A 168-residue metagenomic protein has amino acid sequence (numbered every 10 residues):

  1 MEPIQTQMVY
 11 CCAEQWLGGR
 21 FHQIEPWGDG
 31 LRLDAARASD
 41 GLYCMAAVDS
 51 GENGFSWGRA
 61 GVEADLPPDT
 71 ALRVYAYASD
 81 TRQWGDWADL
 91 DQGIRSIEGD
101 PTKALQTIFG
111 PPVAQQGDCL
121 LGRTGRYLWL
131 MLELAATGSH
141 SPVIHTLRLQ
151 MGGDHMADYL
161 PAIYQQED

Functional and structural regions predicted by a protein language model:
M1-D168: Beta-strand-rich ligand- or partner-binding modules with a strong bias toward extracellular/periplasmic carbohydrate
